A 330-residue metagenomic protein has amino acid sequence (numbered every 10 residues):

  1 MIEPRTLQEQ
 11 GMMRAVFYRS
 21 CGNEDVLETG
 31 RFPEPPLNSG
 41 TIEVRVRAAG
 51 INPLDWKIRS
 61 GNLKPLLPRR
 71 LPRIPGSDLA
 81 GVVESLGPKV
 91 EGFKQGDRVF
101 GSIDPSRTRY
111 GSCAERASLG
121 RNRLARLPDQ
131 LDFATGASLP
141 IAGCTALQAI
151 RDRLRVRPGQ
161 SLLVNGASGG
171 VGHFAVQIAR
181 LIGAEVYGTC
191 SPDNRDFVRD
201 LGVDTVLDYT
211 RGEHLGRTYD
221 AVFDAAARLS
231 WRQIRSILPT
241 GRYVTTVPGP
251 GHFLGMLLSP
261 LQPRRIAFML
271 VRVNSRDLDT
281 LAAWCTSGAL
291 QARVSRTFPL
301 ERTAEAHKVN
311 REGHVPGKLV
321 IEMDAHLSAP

Functional and structural regions predicted by a protein language model:
I2, L7-G11, S275-P330: C-terminal hydrophobic helical "lid"/dimerization subdomain of Rossmann-like NAD(P)H-dependent oxidoreductases
P33-I51, L63-P105: Glycine-rich beta-strand-centered segment in the early N-terminal region that forms part of a ligand/cofactor-binding
G92, G101-G166: NAD(P)H dinucleotide-binding glycine-rich loop of Rossmann-like/cofactor-binding domains, especially the beta1-alpha1
F100, V222-F223, V244: N-terminal Rossmann-like NAD(P) cofactor-binding module of classical short-chain dehydrogenase/reductase
G136-D208: Mid-domain Rossmann-like dinucleotide-binding core that forms the NAD(H)/NADP(H) cofactor-binding site
H214-A221: A short acidic, Gly/Pro-enriched loop at the edge of an enzyme's catalytic core that lines a small-molecule cofactor
R228-L290, E322-P330: Glycine-rich phosphate-binding loop and adjacent beta-alpha segment of Rossmann(oid) nucleotide-cofactor-binding
